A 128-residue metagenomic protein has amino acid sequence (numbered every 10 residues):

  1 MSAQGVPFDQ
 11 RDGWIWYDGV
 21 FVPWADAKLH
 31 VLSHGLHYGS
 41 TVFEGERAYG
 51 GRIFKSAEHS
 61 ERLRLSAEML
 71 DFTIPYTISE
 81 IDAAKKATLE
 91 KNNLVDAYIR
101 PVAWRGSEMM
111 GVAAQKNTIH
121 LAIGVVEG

Functional and structural regions predicted by a protein language model:
M1-G128: Conserved alpha/beta cores of soluble small-molecule-handling proteins
